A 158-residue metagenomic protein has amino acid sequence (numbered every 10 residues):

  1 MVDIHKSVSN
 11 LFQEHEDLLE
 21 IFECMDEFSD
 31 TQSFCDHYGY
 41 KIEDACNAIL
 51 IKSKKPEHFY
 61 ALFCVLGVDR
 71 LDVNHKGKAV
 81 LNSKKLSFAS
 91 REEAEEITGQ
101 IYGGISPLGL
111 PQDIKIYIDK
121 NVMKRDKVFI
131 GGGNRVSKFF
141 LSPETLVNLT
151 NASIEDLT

Functional and structural regions predicted by a protein language model:
M1-T158: Extended, low-hydrophobicity, polar/charged segments
